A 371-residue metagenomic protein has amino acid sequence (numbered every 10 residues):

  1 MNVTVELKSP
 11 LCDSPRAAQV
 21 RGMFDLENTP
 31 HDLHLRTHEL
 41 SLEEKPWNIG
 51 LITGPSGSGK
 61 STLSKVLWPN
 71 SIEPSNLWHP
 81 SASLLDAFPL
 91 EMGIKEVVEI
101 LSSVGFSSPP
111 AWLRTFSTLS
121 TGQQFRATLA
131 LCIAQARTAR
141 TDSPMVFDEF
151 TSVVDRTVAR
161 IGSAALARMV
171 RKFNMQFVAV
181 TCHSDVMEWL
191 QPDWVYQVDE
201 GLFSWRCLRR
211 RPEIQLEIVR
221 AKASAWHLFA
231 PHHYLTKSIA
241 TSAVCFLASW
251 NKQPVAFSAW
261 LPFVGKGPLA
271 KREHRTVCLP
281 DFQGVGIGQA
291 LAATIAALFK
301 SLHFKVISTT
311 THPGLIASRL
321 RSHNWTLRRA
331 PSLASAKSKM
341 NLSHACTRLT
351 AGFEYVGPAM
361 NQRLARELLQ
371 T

Functional and structural regions predicted by a protein language model:
M1-E43, R206-C207: Pre-NBD coupling/linker segments of ABC/ABC-like ATPases
L7-K8, R36, S41-F106: ABC ATPase nucleotide-binding domain signature region
V66-L67, G122-V146: GG-anchored amphipathic helix commonly corresponding to the ABC/SMC/Rad50 NBD signature/C-loop
M145-D155: Walker B catalytic motif
H183-L190, L315-A317: Conserved H-loop
R220-F282: A conserved beta-strand-loop-helix scaffold within acyl/acetyltransferase catalytic domains
C278, Q283-A297: Conserved acetyl-CoA-binding loop-helix of GNAT-fold acetyltransferases
A297-T311: Conserved GNAT acetyl-CoA-binding A-motif
